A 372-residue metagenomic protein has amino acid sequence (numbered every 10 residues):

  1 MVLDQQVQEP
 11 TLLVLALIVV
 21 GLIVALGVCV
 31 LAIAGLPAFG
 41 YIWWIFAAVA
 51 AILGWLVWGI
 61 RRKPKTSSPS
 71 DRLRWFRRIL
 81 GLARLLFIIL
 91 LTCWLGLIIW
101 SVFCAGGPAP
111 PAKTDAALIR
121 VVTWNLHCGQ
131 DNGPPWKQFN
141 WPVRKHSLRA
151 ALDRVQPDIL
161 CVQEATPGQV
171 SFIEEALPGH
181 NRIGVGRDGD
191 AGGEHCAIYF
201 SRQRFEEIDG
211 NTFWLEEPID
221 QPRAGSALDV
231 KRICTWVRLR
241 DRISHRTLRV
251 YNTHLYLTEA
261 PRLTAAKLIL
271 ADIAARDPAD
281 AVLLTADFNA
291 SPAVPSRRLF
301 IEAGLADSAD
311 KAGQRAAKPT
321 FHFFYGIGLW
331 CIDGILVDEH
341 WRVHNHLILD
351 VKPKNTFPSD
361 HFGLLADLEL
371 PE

Functional and structural regions predicted by a protein language model:
D4-E9, V14-A16, V24-A25, C29-S68 (+3 more regions): N-terminal, active-site-proximal structural segment of metallo-dependent hydrolase catalytic domains
V30-I42, V57-I60, P64, W94-P111 (+5 more regions): Metal-dependent phosphoester-hydrolase catalytic domains
F103-K113, I159-T247, H344-I348: Structured beta-strand-rich core segments of catalytic domains in phosphoester-bond hydrolases
A117-R120, P178, G193-H195, K231-T235 (+5 more regions): Residues that flank catalytic or metal-binding motifs in active/ligand-binding sites
I119-L126, L148-I173, Y199, V237 (+6 more regions): Active-site beta-strand/loop signature of hydrolases that rely on acidic residues for catalysis
L126-G129, T166-Q169, R187-A191, F205 (+5 more regions): Solvent-exposed loop/turn segments at secondary-structure junctions within structured extracellular/periplasmic domains
N132-K137, P218-S226, N252-E259: Surface-exposed cleft-lining segments at the edges of enzyme active sites
Q138-V143, E164, A260-T264, S291 (+1 more regions): Soluble non-cytosolic domains of exported or imported proteins
